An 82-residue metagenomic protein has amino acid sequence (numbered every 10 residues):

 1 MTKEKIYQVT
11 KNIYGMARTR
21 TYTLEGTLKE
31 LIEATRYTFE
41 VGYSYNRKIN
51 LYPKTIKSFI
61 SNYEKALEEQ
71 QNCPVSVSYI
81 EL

Functional and structural regions predicted by a protein language model:
M1-Q8, Y22, N72-I80: Short N-terminal "domain-start" leader segments that mark the transition from disordered tails or signal peptides into
T2, T27-E30, P53, N62: Intrinsically disordered, low-complexity coil/linker segments enriched for acidic/polar and small residues
T2-R18, Y37: Short aromatic-glycine-(Arg/Gly/Cys) micro-motifs in beta-strand/loop hairpins
N12-I13, T23, S61: Acidic surface patches and DE-rich sequence motifs
G15, I32, Y63-A66: N-terminal cationic amphipathic segment used for targeting or macromolecule association
M16-K29, N50: A short, exposed loop/beta-hairpin motif centered on an aromatic-Gly-Thr core
L28-F39: Short, surface-exposed linear segments at secondary-structure transitions and domain or protein termini
E40-L82: Short, mixed-charge low-complexity intrinsically disordered segments
